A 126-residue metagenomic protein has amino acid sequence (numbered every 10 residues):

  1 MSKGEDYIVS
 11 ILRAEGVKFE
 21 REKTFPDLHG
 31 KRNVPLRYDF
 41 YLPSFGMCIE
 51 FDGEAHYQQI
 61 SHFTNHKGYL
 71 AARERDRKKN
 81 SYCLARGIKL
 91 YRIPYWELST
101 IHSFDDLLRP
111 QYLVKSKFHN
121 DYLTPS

Functional and structural regions predicted by a protein language model:
M1-S126: Nucleic-acid endo/exonuclease domains
